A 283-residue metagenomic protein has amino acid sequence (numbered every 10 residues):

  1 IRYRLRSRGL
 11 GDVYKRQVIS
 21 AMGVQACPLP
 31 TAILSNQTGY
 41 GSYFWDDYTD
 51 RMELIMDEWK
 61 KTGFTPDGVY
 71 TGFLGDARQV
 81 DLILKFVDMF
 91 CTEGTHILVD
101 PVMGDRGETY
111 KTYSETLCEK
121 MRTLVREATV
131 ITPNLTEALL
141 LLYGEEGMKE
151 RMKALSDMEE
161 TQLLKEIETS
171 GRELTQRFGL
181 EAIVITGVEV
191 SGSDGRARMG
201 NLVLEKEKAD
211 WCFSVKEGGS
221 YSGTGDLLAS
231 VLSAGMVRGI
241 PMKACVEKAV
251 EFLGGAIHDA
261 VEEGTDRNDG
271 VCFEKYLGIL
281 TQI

Functional and structural regions predicted by a protein language model:
I1-L10, Y14: Single conserved hydrophobic/aromatic residue that forms the stacking wall/gate of nucleotide- or nucleobase-binding
D12-V99, M103-K111, V271-Q282: Conserved N-terminal subdomain of the carbohydrate kinase-like
A32-L34, G75, M103-D105, E137 (+3 more regions): Glycine-rich beta-alpha junction loops
G68-G72, L98-R106, T132-L139, K153 (+2 more regions): Short beta-strands and strand-loop turn motifs
T112-A209: Conserved phosphate/ATP/ADP-binding segment of small-molecule kinases
A209-G223: Short pre-catalytic strand/loop immediately N-terminal to key active-site residues, enriched for Gly-Thr
S220-M242, V246: Short, small-residue alpha-helix embedded
K243-I283: Charged C-terminal helix
